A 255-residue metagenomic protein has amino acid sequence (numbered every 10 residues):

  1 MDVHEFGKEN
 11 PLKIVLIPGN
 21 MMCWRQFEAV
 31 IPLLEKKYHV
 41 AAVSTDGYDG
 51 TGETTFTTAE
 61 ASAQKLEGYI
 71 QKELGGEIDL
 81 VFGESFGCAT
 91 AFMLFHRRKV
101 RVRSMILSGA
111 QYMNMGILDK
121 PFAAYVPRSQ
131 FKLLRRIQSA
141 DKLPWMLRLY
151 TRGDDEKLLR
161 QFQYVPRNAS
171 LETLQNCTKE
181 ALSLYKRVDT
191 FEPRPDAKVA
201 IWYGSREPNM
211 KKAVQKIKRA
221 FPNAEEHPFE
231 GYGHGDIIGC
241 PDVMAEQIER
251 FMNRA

Functional and structural regions predicted by a protein language model:
M1-I14, E35-H39, K72, R160 (+2 more regions): Alpha/beta-hydrolase fold catalytic core
H4-G52: Conserved HGGG/HGGXW glycine-rich cap/lid loop of the alpha/beta-hydrolase fold
A41-F82, E246: Active-site loop/oxyanion-hole signature of alpha/beta-hydrolase fold enzymes
F82-G87, A91: Gly/Ala-rich beta-loop-alpha elbow adjacent to hydrolase catalytic centers
H96, V102-L134: Flexible "cap/lid" loop of the alpha/beta hydrolase fold
I117-L118, I137-P193: Conserved alpha/beta-hydrolase catalytic His-Asp/Glu region
N176-R219: Conserved serine/cysteine hydrolase catalytic core
F229-V243: Catalytic histidine-centered segment of alpha/beta-hydrolase-like enzymes
